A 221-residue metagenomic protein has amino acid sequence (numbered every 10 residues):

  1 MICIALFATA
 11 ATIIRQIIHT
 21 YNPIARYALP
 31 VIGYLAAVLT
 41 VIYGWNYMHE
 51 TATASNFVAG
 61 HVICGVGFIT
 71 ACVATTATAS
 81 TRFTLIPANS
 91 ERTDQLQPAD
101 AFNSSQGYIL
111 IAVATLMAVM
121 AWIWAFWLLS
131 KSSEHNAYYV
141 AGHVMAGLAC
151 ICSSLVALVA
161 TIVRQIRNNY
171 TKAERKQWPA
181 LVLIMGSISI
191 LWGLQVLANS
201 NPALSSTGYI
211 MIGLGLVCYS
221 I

Functional and structural regions predicted by a protein language model:
M1-Q16, R26-H49, F57-T84, S104-S130 (+2 more regions): Alpha-helical transmembrane segments and immediately adjacent membrane-interfacial amphipathic helices
I86-A101: Membrane-interfacial, low-structure loops and terminal tails that flank and connect transmembrane helices in multi-pass
N169-T171: Short juxtamembrane and helix-loop transition motifs at transmembrane-helix boundaries in membrane proteins
